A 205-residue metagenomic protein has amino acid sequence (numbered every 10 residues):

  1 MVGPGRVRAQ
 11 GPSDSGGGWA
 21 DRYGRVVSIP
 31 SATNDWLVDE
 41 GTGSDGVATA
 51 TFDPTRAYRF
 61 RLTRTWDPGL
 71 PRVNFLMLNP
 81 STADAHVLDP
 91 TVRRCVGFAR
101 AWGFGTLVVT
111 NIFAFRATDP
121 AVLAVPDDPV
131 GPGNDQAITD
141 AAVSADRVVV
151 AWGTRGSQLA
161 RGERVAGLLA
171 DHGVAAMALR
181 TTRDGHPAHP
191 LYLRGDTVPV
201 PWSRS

Functional and structural regions predicted by a protein language model:
M1-V26: N-terminal amphipathic/basic-hydrophobic helices that include classical n-h-c signal peptides and signal-anchor
G17-D89: Active-site and ligand/interface coordination hotspots across diverse enzymes and nucleic-acid-associated assemblies
R61-D67, P90-L107: Short amphipathic alpha-helices and their capping/turn segments at secondary-structure boundaries
P80-T82, A114, R155-G156: Short, glycine/serine-rich, charged loops/turns that create anion-binding and catalytic segments at active sites
H86-R94, P129-G133: Glycine-rich anion/phosphate-binding loops
G105-A121: Short connector loops at secondary-structure junctions
L123-S205: Glycine/proline-rich loop-helix segments at beta-alpha junctions forming the active-site rim of enzyme cores
